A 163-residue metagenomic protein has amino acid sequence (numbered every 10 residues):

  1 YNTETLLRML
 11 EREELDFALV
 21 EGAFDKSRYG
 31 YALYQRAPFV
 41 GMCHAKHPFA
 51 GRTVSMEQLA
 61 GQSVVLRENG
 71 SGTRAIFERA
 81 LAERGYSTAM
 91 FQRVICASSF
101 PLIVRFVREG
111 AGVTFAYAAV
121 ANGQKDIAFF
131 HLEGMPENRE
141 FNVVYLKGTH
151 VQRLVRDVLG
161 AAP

Functional and structural regions predicted by a protein language model:
Y1, E21-G22, T88-S99: Short beta-strand-to-loop elements that line the ligand-binding cleft of bilobed periplasmic-binding protein-like
N2, S55, S98-S99, Y117: Short loop/turn segments at beta->alpha junctions
T3-F39, C43, R108, A128-F130: Short beta-strand-centered segments that line the small-molecule binding cleft or hinge of alpha/beta clamshell
L10-E11, L59, V104-G110, V143: Hydrophobic residues within well-ordered alpha-helices
K26-V65, N69, R153: Flexible hinge/capping segments at coil-to-helix
G30-V40, A118, K125-E140, K147: Short beta-strand->loop
V64-G85, Q152-R153: Secondary-structure junction motif
L102, H131-P163: A late-sequence structural motif
